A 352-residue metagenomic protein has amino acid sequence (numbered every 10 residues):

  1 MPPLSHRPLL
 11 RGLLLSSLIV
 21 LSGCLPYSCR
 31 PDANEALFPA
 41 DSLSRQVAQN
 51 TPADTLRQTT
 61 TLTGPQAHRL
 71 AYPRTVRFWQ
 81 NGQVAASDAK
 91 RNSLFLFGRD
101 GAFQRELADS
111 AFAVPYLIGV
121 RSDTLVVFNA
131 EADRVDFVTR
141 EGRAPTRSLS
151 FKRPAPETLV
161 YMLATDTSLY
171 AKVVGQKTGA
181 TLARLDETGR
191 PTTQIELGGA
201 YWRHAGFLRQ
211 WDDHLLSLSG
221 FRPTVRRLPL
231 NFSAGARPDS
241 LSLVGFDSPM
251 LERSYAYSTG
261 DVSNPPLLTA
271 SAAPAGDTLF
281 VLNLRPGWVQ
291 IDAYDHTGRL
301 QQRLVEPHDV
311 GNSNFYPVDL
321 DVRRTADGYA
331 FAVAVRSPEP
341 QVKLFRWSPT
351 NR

Functional and structural regions predicted by a protein language model:
P31-L62: Blade/loop signatures of beta-propeller domains
P52-H68, A108-A111, L149-R153, T192-Y201 (+2 more regions): Surface-exposed loop and turn segments in beta-propeller and other repeat-based domains that flank or scaffold
T63-K90, A270: Beta-strand-rich domains and repeat architectures in extracellular enzymes and scaffolds, especially beta-propellers
Y72-T75, A113-G119, P154-A164, W202-R209 (+2 more regions): Repeated scaffold domains used in trafficking and secretory/extracellular systems, primarily beta-propellers
F78-N81, V120-S122, A164-D166, Q210-D212 (+2 more regions): Residue-level detector of Asp-centered blade-edge/turn motifs that repeat once per structural unit in beta-propeller
A86-K90, V127-D133, A171-K177, S217-F221 (+2 more regions): Conserved beta-strand positions in repeat-built beta-propeller and related beta-rich domains
D261-H296: Loop/turn-rich, solvent-exposed surfaces of beta-rich toroidal or solenoidal domains
L320-R352: Blade-level signature of beta-propeller repeat domains, shared across WD40, Kelch, NHL, RCC1 and BNR/Asp-box propellers
